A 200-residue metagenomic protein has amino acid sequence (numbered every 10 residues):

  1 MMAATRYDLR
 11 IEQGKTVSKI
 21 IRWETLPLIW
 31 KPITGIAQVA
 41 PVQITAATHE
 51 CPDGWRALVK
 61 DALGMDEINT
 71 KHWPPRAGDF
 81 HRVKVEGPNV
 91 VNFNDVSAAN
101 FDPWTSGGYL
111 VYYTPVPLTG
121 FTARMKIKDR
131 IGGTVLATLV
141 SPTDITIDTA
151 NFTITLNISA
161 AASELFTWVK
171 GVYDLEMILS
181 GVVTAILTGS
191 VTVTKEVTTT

Functional and structural regions predicted by a protein language model:
M1-I29, Y113-T200: Contiguous segments within soluble domain cores/interaction surfaces
W30-V116: Small/polar beta-strand repeat architecture
